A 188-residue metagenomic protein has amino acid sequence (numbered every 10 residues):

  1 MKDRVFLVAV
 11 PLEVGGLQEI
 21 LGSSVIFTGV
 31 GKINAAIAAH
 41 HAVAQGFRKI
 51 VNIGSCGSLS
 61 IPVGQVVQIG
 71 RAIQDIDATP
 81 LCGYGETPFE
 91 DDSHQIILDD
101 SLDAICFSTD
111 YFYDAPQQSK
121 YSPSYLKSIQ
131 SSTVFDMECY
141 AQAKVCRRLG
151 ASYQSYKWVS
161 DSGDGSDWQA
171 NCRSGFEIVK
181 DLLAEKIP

Functional and structural regions predicted by a protein language model:
M1-V5: Extreme N-terminal starter segment of soluble prokaryotic enzymes
L7-P11: Structural motif
V14-P188: Glycine-rich phosphate- or other oxyanion-binding loops that anchor nucleotides, phosphorylated ligands
